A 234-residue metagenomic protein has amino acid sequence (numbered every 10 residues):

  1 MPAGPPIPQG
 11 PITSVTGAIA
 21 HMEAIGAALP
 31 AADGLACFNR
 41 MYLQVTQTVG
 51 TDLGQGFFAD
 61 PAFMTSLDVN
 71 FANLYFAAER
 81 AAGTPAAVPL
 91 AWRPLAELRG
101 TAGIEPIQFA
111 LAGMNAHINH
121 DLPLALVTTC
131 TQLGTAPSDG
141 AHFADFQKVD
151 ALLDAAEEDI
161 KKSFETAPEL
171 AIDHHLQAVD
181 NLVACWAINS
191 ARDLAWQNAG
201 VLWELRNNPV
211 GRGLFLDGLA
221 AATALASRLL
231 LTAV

Functional and structural regions predicted by a protein language model:
M1-P2, R40-F58, E158-A167, Q197-N198 (+3 more regions): Low-complexity, charged, repeat-rich alpha-helical/coil interaction segments
M1-V69, N73-L74, A78: Leu/Val/Ala/Ile-rich N-terminal alpha-helices, chiefly Sec-type signal peptides and the beginnings
P2, N181-V234: A cross-kingdom marker for long, charged
A18-H21, I25, M41, T48 (+8 more regions): Charge-rich, solvent-exposed alpha-helical interaction surfaces
L43-L133: Long acidic/polar interaction regions in large eukaryotic complex-forming proteins
P123-V179: Short helix-loop boundary/capping segments
